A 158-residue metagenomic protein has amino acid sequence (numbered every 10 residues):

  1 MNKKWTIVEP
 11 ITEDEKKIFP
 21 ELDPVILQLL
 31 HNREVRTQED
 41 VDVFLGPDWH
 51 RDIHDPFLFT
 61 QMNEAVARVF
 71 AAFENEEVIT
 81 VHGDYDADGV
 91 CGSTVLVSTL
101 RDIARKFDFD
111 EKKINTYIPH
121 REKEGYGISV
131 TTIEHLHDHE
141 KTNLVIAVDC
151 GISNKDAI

Functional and structural regions predicted by a protein language model:
M1-I158: Replace "Mg2+/Mn2+-dependent" with "divalent metal-dependent
